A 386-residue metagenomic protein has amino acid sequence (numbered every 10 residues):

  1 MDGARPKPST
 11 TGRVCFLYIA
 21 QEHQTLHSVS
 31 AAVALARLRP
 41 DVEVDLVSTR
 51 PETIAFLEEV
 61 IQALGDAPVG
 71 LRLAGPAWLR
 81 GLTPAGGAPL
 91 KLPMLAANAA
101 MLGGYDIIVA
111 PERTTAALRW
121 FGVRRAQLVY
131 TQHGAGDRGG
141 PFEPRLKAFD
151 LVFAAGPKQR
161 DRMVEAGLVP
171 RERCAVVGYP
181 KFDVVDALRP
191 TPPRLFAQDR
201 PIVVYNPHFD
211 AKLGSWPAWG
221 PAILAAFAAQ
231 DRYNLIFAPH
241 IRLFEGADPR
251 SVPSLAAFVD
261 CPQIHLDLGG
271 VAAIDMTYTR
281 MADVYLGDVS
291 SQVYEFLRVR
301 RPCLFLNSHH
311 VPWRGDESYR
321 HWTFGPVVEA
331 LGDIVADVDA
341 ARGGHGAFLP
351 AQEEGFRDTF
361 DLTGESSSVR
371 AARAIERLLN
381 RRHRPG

Functional and structural regions predicted by a protein language model:
G3-E22, V204-Y205: Nucleotide-activated donor-dependent transferases that construct or modify glycoconjugates
I19-L38, D45-D186: Active-site and donor-binding regions of nucleotide-sugar-utilizing enzymes
Q24-R39, E43, F182-L255, P326 (+1 more regions): Conserved catalytic-core segment of nucleotide-activated headgroup transferases in glycan assembly
A126, V284, R300-L304: Structural loop-to-beta junction motif characteristic of Rossmann-like glycosyltransferase folds
G140, R160, M276, R280 (+4 more regions): Catalytic cores of nucleotide-enabled group-transfer and carboxylate-activating enzymes in metabolic and assembly-line
R171, S291-T359: Catalytic binding pocket for nucleotide-activated donors in carbohydrate/polymer assembly enzymes
P249-Y294: Donor nucleotide-activated moiety binding/catalytic core segment of transferases that use nucleotide-activated donors
A340-G386: C-terminal amphipathic helix plus adjacent low-complexity, charged tail appended to glycosyltransferase catalytic
